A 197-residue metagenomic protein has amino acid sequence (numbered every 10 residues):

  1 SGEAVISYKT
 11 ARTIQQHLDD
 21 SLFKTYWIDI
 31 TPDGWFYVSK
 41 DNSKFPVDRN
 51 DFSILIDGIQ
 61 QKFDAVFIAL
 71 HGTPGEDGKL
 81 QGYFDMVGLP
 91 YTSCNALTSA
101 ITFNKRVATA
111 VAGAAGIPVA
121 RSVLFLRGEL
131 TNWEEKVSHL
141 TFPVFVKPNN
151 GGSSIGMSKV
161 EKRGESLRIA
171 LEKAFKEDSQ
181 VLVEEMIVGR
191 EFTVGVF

Functional and structural regions predicted by a protein language model:
S1-L97, I101-F103, V107, L126-E135: ATP-binding N-terminal substructure of ATP-dependent carboxylate-amine bond-forming enzymes
D19, D85, G113, S138 (+1 more regions): Anion (oxyanion) recognition and catalysis
N42-P46, A110-G113, S138-L140, R163: Short, hinge-like loop/turn segments at secondary-structure boundaries
F103-V123: Short, glycine-/small-residue-rich phosphate/pyrophosphate-handling segment
A112-G113, V137-M157, D178-F192: ATP-grasp fold ATP-binding core
V123-R127, S158-R163: Short acidic-hydrophobic, aromatic-tinged amphipathic segments that line or gate anion-handling sites
K162-F197: Phosphate-binding site of ATP-dependent enzymes
